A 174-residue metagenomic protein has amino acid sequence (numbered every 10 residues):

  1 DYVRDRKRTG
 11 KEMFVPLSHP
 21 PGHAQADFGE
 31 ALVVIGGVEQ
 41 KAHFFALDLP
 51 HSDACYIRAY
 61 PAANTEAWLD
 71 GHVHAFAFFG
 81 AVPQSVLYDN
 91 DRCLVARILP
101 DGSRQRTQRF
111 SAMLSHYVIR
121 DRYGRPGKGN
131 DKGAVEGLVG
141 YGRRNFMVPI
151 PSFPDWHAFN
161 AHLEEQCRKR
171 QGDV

Functional and structural regions predicted by a protein language model:
V3-C55, N64-G71, S115: Mobile-element integrase/transposase regions, centering on the N-terminal DNA-binding/Zn-coordinating module
D27, D53, V86-D89, L114 (+2 more regions): Short, conserved catalytic/metal-binding motifs centered on acidic residues
D53-R58, V95-A96: Short small-residue beta-strand/loop micro-motif enriched in glycine and branched aliphatics
I57-S85: Active-site beta-loop-alpha junctions of metal-dependent nucleic acid enzymes, especially the RNase H-like/DDE
V82-G102: Acidic/histidine-rich, metal-coordinating catalytic segments
Y88-D89, P100-D101, I119-R143, H157-F159: RNase H-like two-metal-ion nuclease catalytic core shared by retroviral integrases and related mobile-element nucleases
G102-D121: Two-metal-ion acidic nuclease core segments, chiefly of the RNase H-like superfamily
V139-V174: Active-site-proximal acidic segments at structured loop/helix or strand boundaries that coordinate catalytic metals
